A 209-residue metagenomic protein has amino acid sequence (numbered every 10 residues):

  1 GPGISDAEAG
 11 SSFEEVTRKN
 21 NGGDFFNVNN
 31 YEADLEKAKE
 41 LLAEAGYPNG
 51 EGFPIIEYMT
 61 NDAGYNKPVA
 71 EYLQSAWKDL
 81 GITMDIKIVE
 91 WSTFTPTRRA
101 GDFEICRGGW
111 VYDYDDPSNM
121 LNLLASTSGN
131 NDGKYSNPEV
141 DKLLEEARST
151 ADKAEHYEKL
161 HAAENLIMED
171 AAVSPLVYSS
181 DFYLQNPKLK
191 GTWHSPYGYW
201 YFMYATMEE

Functional and structural regions predicted by a protein language model:
G1-E44, A63-K67: Structural transition elements
G1-I4, F26-E32, T83-F94, N119-P187 (+1 more regions): Extracytoplasmic/peripheral linker and loop segments enriched in polar/acidic and small residues with frequent Thr/Pro
E8-E15, S92-S149, S195-P196, Y201-M203: Acidic-aromatic pocket-rim loops
F53-D62, M84-I86: Short, well-ordered beta-strand elements
M59-N61, V89, G109-V111, V177-S180: Active-site-proximal beta-strand/loop segments in catalytic clefts of secreted hydrolases
K67-L80: Short, polar/charged alpha-helical segment
Y183-E209: Long beta-strand-rich cores associated with HINT superfamily self-processing modules
